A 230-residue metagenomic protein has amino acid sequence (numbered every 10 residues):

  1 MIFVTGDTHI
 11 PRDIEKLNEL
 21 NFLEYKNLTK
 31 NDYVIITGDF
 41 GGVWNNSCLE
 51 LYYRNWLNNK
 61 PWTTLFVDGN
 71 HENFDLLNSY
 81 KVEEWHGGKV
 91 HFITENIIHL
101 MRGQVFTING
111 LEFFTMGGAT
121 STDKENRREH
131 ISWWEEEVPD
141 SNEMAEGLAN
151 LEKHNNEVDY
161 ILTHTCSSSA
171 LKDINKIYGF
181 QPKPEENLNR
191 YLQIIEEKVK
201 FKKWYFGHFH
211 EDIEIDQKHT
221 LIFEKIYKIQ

Functional and structural regions predicted by a protein language model:
M1-F3, Q104-T115, Y160, D216-T220: Beta-strand-turn-beta hairpins that frame and shape the catalytic cleft of phosphate-ester-processing enzymes
V4, Y33-T37, Y160-H164, Y205: Structural motif
T5, P11-T107, Q181, N187-L188 (+1 more regions): Core catalytic region of metal-dependent phosphoesterases/phosphodiesterases, especially metallo-beta-lactamase-like
T8-P11, F40-G41, N70-N73, A119-T120 (+2 more regions): Catalytic metal-binding/acid-base residues of hydrolase active sites
I14-E15, N45-C48, L76-S79, T165 (+2 more regions): A short acidic (Asp/Glu
T63-V67, H86, H91, E95 (+1 more regions): Conserved beta-sheet core of the metallophosphoesterase superfamily
G88, E95, N109-E186: Active-site-proximal loop/helix segment associated with metal-binding centers of metalloenzymes
